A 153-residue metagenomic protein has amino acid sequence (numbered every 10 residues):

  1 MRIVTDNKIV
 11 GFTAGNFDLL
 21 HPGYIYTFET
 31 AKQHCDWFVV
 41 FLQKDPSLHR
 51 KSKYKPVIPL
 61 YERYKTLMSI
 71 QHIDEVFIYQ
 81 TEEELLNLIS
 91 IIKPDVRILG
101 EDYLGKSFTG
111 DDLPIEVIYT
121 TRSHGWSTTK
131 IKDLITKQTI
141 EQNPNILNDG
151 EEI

Functional and structural regions predicted by a protein language model:
M1-I153: Nucleotidyltransferase catalytic core that binds NTPs
